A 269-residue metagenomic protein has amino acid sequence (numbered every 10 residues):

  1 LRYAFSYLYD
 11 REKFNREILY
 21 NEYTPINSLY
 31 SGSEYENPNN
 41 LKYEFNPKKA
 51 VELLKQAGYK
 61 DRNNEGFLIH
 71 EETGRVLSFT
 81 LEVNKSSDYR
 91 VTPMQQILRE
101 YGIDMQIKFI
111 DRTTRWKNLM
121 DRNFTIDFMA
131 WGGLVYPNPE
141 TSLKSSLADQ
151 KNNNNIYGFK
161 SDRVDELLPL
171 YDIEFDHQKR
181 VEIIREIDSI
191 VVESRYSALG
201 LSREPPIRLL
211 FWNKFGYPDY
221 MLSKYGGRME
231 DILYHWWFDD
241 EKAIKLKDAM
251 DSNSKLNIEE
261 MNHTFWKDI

Functional and structural regions predicted by a protein language model:
A4-V51, K85-Q95, K117-I269: Detector for C-terminal structural segments
Y30, E65-F67, I110, W131: Proline- and acidic/polar-enriched loop/turn elements at helix boundaries
E44-V51, K55-T80: Immediate post-signal peptide segment of exported/extracytoplasmic ligand-binding proteins
R75-N84, M105-K108: Short, well-ordered beta-strand elements
G102: Short glycine-rich hinge loops at helix-strand junctions in the catalytic core of two-component histidine kinases
K108-K117: Short helix-initiation/N-cap motifs at beta->coil->alpha
